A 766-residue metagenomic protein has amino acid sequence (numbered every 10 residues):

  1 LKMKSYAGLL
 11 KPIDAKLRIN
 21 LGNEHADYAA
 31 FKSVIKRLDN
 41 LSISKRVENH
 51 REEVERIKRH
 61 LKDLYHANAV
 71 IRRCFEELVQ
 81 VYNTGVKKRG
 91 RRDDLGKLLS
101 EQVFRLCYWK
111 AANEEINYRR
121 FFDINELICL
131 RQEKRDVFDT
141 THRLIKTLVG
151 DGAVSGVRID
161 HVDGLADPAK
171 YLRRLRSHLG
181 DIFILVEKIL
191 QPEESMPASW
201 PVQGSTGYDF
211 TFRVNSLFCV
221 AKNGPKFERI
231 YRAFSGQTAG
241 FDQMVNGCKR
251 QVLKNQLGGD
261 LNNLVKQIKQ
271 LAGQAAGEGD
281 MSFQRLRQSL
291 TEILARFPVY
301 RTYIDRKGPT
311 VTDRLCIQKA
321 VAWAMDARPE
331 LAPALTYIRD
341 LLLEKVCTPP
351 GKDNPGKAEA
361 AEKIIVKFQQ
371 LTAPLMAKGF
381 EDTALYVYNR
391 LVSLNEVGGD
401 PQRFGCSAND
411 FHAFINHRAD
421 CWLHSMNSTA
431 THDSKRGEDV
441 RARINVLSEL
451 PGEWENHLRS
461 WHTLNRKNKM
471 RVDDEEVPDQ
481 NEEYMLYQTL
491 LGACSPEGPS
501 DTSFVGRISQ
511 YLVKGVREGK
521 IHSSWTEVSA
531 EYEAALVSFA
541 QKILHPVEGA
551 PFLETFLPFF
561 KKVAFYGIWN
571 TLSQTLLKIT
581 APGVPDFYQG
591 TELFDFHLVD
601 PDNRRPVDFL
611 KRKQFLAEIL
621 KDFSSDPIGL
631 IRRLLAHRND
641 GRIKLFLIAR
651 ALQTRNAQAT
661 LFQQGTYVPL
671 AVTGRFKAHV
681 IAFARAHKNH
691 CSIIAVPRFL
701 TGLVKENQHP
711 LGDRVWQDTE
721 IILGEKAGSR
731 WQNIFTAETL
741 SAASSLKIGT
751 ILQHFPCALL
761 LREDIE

Functional and structural regions predicted by a protein language model:
L1-M3, A7-L64, E77-E115, R119-A153 (+6 more regions): Carbohydrate-interacting/catalytic domains
V70-F75: Conserved N-terminal architectural modules of multi-subunit, DNA-dependent RNA polymerase core subunits
R158-L165, A636: Conserved short loop/turn motifs at secondary-structure junctions
L290: Generic structural marker for isolated residues within well-ordered, non-membrane alpha-helices of soluble domains
P298: Active-site microenvironment for binding and transforming phosphate-containing groups
